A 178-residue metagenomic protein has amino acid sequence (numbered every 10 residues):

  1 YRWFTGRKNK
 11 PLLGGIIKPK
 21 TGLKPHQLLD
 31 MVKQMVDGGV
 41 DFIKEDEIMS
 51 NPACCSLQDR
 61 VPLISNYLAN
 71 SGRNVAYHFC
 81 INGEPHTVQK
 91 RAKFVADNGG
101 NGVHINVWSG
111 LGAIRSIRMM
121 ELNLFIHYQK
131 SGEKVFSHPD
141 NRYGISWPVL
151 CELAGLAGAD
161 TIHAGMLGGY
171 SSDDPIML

Functional and structural regions predicted by a protein language model:
Y1-K10: Glycine-rich, aromatic-flanked loop segments that form ligand/cofactor-binding clefts across common enzyme folds
P11-D30, A76-T87, E133-S146: Active-site mouth loops of central-metabolism enzymes
P11-K18, I43-E45, V75-I81, V103-I105 (+2 more regions): Hydrophobic faces of well-ordered beta-strands that scaffold small-molecule active sites in alpha/beta enzyme cores
M35: Conserved, mostly hydrophobic/aromatic
V40-V61, M166-D173: Glycine-rich, proline-tolerant flexible connector loops at the mouths of alpha/beta enzymes
P52-N66, N70-A76, E121-I126, L178: Short acidic, glycine/proline-enriched helix-loop-strand junctions
R60, I64-V75, F79, G83-A96 (+1 more regions): N-terminal active-site wall of soluble small-molecule enzyme domains
K90-K93, N98-L178: Catalytic alpha/beta core domains of metabolic enzymes, predominantly
